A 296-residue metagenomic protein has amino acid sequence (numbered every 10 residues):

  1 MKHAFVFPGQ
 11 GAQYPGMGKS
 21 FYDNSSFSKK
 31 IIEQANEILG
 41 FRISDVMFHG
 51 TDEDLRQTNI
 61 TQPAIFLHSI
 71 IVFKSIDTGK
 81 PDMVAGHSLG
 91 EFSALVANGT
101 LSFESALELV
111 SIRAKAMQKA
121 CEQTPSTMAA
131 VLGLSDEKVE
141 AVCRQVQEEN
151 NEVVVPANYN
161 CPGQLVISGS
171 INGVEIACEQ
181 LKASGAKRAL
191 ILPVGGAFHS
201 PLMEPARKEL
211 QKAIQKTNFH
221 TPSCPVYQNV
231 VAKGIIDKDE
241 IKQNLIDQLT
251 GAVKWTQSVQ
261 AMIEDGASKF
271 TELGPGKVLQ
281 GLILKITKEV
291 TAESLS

Functional and structural regions predicted by a protein language model:
M1-V139, L192, K269-S296: FabD-like malonyl-/acyl-CoA
Q10-A12, L39, N98-T250: Alpha/beta catalytic cores of group-transfer enzymes, especially the acyltransferase/condensing modules of polyketide
T61-P63, A197, A252: Glycine-rich phosphate/pyrophosphate-binding beta-alpha loops
D77, K182, I263-G266: Non-catalytic positions within long, well-ordered alpha-helices that form the structural scaffold/packing of enzyme
G173-V174, A213, A252, G266 (+1 more regions): NAD(P)-dependent dehydrogenase/reductase Rossmann-like domain
G251-A267: A short, acidic, amphipathic alpha-helical segment used as a generic capping/interface helix at domain edges
